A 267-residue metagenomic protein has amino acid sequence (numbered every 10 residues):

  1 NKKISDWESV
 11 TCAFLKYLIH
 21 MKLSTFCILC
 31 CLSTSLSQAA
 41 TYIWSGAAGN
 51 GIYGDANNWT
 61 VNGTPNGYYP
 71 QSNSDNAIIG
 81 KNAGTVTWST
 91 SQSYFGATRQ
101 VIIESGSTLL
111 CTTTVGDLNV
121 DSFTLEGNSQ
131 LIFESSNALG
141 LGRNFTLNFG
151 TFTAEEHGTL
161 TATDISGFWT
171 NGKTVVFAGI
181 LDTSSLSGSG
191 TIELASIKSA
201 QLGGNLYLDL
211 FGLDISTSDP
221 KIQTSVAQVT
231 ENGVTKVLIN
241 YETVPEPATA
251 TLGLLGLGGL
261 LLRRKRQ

Functional and structural regions predicted by a protein language model:
N1-H20: Short, Lys/Arg-enriched N-terminal segments with co-localized hydrophobic residues within the first ~10-30 amino acids
T25-T34: Bacterial N-terminal signal peptides
A39-S122, S199-T243: Solvent-exposed adhesion/ligand-recognition segments of exported proteins
A83-T87, S93-F95, T108-L110, V115-L118 (+9 more regions): Extracellular beta-strand scaffolds
T153-T235: Extracellular, surface-exposed repeat/solenoid domains
E246-R263: A short, hydrophobic C-terminal helix/tail in secreted or cell-surface proteins
